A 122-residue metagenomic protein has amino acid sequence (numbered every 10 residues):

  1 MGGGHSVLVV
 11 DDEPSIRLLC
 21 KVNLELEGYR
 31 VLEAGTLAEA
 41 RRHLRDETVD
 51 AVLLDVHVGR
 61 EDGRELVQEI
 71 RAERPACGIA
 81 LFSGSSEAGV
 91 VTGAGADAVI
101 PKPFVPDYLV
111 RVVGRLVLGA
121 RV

Functional and structural regions predicted by a protein language model:
L18-L26: Charged docking surfaces used in two-component/phosphorelay signaling
E33-A51: Acidic, metal-coordinating helix/loop segments flanking the phosphotransfer/catalytic sites of two-component signaling
T36, D62-E65: Acidic catalytic/metal-coordinating carboxylates
R42, R64-P75: Short amphipathic alpha-helix used as the core "switch/output" element in two-component signaling
D55: Active-site residues of response regulator receiver
G59: The feature encodes the CheY-like receiver
F104-V117: C-terminal output helix
